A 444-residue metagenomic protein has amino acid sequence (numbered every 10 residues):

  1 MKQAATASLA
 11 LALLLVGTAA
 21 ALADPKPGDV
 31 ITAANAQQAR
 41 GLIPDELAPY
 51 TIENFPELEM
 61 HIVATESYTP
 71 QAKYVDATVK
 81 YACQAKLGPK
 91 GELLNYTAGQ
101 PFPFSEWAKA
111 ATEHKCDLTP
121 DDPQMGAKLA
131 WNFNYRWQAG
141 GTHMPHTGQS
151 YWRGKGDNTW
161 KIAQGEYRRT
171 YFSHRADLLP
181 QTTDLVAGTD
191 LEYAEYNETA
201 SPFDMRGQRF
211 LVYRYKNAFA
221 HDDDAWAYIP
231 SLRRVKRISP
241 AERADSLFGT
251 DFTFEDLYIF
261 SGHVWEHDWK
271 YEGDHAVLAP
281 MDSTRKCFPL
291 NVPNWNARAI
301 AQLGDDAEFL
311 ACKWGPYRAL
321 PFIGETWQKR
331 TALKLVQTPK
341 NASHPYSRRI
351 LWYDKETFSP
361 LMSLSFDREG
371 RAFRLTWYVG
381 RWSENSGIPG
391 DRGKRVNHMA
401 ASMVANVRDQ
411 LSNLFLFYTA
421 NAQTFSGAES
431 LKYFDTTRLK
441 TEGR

Functional and structural regions predicted by a protein language model:
M1-L9: Bacterial N-terminal signal peptides that target proteins for export
S8-G17: Bacterial N-terminal signal peptides
L22-D117, L232, R243-F322, W327-T331 (+1 more regions): Non-transmembrane domains of secretory- and envelope-associated proteins
D24-I229: Solvent-exposed N-terminal domain segments of exported/luminal and surface proteins
D190-Y196, D223, Q328-V336, S359-S363: Short, hydrophobic/aromatic-rich segments at coil-to-beta transitions
T199, P230-S231, Q337-K340, L364-R368: Beta-turn initiation residues at beta-strand->coil junctions
R206-R209, H221-D222, H344-R349, L361 (+2 more regions): Short, surface-exposed coil-to-beta transition loops
T326-W327, T331-S343, S347-T357, R368: Extended serine/threonine-enriched, polar tracts that run as long, contiguous segments within proteins
